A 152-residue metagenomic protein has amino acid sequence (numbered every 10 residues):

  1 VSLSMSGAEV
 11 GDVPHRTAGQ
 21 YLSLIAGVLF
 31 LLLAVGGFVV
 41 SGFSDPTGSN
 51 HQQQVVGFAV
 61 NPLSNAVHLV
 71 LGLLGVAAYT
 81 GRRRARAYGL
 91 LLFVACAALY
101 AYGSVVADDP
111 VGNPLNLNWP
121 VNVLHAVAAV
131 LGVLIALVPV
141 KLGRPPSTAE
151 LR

Functional and structural regions predicted by a protein language model:
S2-R152: Membrane-interface extramembranous regions
